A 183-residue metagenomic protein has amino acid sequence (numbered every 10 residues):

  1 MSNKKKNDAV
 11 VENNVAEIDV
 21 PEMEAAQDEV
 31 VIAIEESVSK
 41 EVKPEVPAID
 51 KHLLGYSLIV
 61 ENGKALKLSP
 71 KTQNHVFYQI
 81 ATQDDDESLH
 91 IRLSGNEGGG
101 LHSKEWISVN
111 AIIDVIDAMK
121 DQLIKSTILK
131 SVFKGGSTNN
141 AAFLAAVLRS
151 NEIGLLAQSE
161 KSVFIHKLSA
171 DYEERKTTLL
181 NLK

Functional and structural regions predicted by a protein language model:
K5-V42: N-terminal intrinsically disordered, low-complexity tails
V30-K104: Long, low-complexity, charged/polar intrinsically disordered regions in eukaryotic proteins
W106-V115: Short amphipathic alpha-helical recognition elements used for nucleic-acid or partner binding across transcription
I112, M119-F133: Short acidic, hydrophobic short linear motifs in intrinsically disordered regions
K134-S150: Short amphipathic alpha-helical interaction segments
R149-K161: A short, conserved structural fragment
K161-L168: Minor-groove-contacting beta-hairpin "wing" of winged helix-turn-helix DNA-binding domains
S169-K183: Short, amphipathic alpha-helical interaction segments positioned at domain boundaries
